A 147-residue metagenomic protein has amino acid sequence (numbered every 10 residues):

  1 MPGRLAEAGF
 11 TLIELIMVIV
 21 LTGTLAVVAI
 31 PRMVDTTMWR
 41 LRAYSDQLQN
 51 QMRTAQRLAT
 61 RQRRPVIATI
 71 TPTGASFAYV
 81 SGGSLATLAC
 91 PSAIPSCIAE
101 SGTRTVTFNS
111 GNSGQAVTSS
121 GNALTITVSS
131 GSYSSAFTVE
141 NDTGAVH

Functional and structural regions predicted by a protein language model:
P2-M33: N-terminal single-pass transmembrane signal-anchor helix
G3-A6, T24, W39, D46 (+1 more regions): Short N-terminal micro-motifs specific to bacterial/archaeal maturation and metal-cluster initiation sites
L5, V34, L41, A86 (+1 more regions): Alpha-helix initiation/capping motif
I30-R42, A116-T118: Short, charged helix-to-loop "capping" segments that act as catalytic/coupling loops
M38-I67: Membrane-proximal N-terminal amphipathic helix
P65-G121, Y133-T138, D142, V146-H147: Type IV pilin-like appendage domain
A123-S129: Short conserved beta-strand and strand-loop elements enriched in small hydrophobics with frequent Asp/Gly
